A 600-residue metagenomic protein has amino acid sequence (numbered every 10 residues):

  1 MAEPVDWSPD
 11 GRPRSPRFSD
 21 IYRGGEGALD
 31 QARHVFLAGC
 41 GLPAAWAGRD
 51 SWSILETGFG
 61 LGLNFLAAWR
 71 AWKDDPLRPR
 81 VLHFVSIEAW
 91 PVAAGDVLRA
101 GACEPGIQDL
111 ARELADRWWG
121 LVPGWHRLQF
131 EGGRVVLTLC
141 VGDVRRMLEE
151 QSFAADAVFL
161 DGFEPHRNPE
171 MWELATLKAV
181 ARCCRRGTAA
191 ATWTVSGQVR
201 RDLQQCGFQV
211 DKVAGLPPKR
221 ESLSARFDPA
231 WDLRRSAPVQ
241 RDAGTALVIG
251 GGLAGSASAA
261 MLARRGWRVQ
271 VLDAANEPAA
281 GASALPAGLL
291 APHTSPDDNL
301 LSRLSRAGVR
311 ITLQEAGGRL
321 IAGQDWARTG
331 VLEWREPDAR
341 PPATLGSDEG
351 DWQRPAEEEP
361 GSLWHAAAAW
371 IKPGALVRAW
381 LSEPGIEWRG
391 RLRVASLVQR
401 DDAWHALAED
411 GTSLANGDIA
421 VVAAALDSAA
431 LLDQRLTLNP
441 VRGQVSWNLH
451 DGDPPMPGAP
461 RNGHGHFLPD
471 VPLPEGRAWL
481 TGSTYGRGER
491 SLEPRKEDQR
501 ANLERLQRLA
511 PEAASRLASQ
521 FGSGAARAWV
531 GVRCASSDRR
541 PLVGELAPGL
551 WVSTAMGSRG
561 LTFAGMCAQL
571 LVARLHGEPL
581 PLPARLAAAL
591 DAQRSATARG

Functional and structural regions predicted by a protein language model:
M1-W52, W69-P105, A596: Rossmann-like AdoMet
A100-E149: S-adenosyl-L-methionine
A191, N299-G308, A339, L363-A379 (+3 more regions): Short beta-strand to alpha-helix junction loop
W231-R241, L247-I249, L253-R265, A274 (+5 more regions): Active-site substrate-recognition segment that forms the wall of the catalytic cavity or substrate channel
A287-W364: Dinucleotide-binding Rossmann-like beta1-alpha1 core, especially the glycine-rich loop that anchors the ADP
W364-E409, A423: Helical element adjacent to the flavin cofactor pocket in flavoenzyme catalytic cores
A367, L517-G600: C-terminal catalytic lobe of FAD-dependent flavoproteins
D410-I419: Core beta-strand elements of the Rossmann-like FAD/NAD(P) dinucleotide-binding domain in flavoenzyme oxidoreductases
